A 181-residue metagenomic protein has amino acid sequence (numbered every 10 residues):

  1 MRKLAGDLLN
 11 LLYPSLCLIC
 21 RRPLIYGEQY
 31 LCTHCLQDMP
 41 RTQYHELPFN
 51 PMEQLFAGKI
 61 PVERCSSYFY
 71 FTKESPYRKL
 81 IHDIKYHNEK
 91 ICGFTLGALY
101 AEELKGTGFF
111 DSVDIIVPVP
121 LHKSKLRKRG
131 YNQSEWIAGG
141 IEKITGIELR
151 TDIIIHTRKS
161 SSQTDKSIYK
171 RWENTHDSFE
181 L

Functional and structural regions predicted by a protein language model:
M1-L181: Glycine-rich phosphate/pyrophosphate-handling loop used in enzymes and phosphotransfer proteins
